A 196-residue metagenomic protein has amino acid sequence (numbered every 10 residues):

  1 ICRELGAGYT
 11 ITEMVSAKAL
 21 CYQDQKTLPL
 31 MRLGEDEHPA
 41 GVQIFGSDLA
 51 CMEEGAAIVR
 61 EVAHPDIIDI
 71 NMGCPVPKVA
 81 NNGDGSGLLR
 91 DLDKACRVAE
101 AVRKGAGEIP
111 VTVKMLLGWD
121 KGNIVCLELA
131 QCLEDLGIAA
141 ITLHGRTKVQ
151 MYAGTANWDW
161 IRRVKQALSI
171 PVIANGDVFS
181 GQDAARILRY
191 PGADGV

Functional and structural regions predicted by a protein language model:
I1-V196: Flavin-dependent oxidoreductase catalytic cores
